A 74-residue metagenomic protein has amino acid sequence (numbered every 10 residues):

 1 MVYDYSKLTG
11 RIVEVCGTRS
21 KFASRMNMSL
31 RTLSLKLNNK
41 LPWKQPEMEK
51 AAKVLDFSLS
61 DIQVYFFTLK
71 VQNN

Functional and structural regions predicted by a protein language model:
M1-V2, G10, V15, L35 (+2 more regions): Short, charged recognition helix plus adjacent turn of helix-turn-helix-like nucleic-acid-binding domains
Y3-D4, W43: Alpha-helix N-cap/N′ positions at the starts of helices
Y5-R25: Short basic helix-loop element that most often maps to the first helix and adjoining turn of HTH DNA-binding modules
C16, P42-Q45: Residue at a beta-strand N-cap/secondary-structure junction
R19, L30, M48: Helix-turn-helix DNA-binding elements, focusing on the entry/boundary residues of the two helices that contact DNA
M28-W43: Recognition helix of helix-turn-helix/homeodomain-like DNA-binding domains that insert into the DNA major groove
P46-I62: DNA major-groove recognition helix of helix-turn-helix/homeodomain DNA-binding modules
